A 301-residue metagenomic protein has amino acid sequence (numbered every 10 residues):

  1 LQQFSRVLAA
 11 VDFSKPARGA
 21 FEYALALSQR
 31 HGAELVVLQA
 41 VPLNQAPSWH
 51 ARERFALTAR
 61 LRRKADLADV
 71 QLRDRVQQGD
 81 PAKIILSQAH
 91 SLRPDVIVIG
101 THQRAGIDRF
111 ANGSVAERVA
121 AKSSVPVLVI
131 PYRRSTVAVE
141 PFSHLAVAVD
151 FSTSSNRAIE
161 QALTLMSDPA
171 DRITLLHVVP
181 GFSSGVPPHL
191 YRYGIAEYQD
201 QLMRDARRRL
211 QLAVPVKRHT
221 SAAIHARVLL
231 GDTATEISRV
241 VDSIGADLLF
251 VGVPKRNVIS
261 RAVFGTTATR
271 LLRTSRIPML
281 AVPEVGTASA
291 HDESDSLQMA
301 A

Functional and structural regions predicted by a protein language model:
L1-Q3, Y23, P42-Q45, R52-E53 (+5 more regions): Structural beta-alpha unit
L1-R52, P141-A196, A223-R227, T274 (+2 more regions): Small/aliphatic-rich secondary-structure junction motif
Q3, L86-A138, R239-H291, M299: Gly/Ser-rich helix-loop-strand patches that form or flank binding pockets for ribonucleotide-derived cofactors
A9, D74, I99, N112 (+3 more regions): Conserved SAM-binding loop
F21, P47-R62, D200-Q211: Short, surface-exposed alpha-helical segments at coil->helix boundaries
L25, A59-R62, E117, S143 (+2 more regions): Active-site phosphate/pyrophosphate- and oxyanion-stabilizing loops and adjacent acidic/basic residues in soluble
A33-E34, V70, P94, V125 (+4 more regions): Short glycine/serine/threonine/alanine-rich loop segments
